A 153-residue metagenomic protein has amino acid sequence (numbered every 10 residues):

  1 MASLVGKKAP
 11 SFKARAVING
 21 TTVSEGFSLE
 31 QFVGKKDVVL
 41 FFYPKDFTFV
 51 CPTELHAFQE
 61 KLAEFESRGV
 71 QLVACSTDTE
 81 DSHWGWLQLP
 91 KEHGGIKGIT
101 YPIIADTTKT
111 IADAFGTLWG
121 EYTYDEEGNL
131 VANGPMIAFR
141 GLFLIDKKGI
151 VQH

Functional and structural regions predicted by a protein language model:
M1-H153: Chalcogenol-based redox active-site neighborhoods
